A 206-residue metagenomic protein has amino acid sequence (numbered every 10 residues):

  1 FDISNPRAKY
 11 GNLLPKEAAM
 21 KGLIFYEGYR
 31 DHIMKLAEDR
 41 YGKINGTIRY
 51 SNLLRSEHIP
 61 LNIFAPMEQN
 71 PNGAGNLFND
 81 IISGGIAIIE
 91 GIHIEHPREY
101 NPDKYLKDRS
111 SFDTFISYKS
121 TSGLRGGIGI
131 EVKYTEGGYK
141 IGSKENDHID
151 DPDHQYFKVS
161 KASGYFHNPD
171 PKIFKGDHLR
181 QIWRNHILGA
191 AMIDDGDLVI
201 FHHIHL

Functional and structural regions predicted by a protein language model:
F1-E95, E99: Nuclease-adjacent, charged terminal/linker segments that flank catalytic cores
R55-P60, L106-S110, F174-R184: Phosphate/oxyanion-binding active-site loops and adjacent basic polyanion-contact surfaces
I88-G123: Active-site metal-binding core of divalent-cation-utilizing nuclease and nuclease-like domains
E99-D103, T121, K133-G137, G189-M192: Short, solvent-exposed loop/turn segments at secondary-structure junctions
T114-Y118, G126-E136, N185: Conserved catalytic cores of phosphodiester-cleaving nucleases, focusing on short active-site segments
S120-R125, D195-V199: Short, solvent-exposed loop/turn segments that connect beta-strands within catalytic domains and beta-strand-rich
G129-E131, F201-L206: Extended hydrophobic secondary-structure segments that form protein cores and membrane-embedded regions
G138-I204: Acidic, metal/cofactor-coordinating or nucleic-acid-engaging core segments within structured domains
